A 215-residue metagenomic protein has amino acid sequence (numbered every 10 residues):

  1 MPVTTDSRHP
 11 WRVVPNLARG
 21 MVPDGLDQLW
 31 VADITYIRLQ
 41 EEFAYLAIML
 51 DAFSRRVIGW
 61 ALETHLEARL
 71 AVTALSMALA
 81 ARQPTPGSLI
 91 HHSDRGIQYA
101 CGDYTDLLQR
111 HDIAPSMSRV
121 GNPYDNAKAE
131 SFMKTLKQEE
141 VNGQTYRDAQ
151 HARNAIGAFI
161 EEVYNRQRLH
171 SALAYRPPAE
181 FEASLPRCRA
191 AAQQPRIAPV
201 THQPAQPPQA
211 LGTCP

Functional and structural regions predicted by a protein language model:
M1-P215: Charged DNA-binding/catalytic regions of mobile-element recombinases
